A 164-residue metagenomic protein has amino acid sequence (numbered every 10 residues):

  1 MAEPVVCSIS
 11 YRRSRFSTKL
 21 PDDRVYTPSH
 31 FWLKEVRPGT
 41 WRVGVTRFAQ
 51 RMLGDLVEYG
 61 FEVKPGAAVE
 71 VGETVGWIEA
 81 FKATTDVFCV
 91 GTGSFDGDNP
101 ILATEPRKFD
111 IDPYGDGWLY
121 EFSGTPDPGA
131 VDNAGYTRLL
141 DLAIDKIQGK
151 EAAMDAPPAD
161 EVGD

Functional and structural regions predicted by a protein language model:
M1-V71, T85, G97-D164: Non-catalytic terminal segments and appended small domains
A80: Short, conserved catalytic or interaction motifs in soluble domains
